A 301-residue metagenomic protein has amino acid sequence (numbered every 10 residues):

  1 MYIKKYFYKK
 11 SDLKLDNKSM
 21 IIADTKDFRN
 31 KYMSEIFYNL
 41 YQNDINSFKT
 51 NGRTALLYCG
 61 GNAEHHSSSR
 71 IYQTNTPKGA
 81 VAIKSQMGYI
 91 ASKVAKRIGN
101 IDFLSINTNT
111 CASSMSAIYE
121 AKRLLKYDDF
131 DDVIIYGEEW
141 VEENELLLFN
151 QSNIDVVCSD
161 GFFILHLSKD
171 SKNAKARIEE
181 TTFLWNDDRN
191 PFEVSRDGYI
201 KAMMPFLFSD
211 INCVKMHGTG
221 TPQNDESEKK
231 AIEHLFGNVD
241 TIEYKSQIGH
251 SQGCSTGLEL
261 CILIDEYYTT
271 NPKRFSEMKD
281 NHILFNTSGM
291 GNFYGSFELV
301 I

Functional and structural regions predicted by a protein language model:
M1-D24, L147-C213, N238-D240, G291 (+1 more regions): Condensing-enzyme catalytic core mediating Claisen C-C bond formation in acyl metabolism
Y2, A55, F130-I135, H282-N286: Short glycine-aspartate micro-motif
S19-N39, G79-K84, L104-S116, S152-F163 (+3 more regions): Active-site pocket-shaping loop/turn-to-helix segments
S19-T108, L207-S227, E233-V239, N281-L284: Conserved beta-ketoacyl condensing-enzyme motif
Q42, M87-G99, F103-Y136, D160-K172 (+1 more regions): Active-site-proximal alpha-helical scaffold in enzymes
E64-S67, S113-S116, V141-E145, D187-D188 (+2 more regions): Short, well-ordered, mixed-charge alpha-helical segments that flank or form enzyme active sites
S69-K78, L124-Y127, L148-D155, K230-G237 (+1 more regions): A glycine- and small-aliphatic-rich helix-loop capping segment at beta-alpha/alpha-beta transitions that lines
D129-N153, T181-V194, M216-E226, T241-F275 (+1 more regions): Acyl-CoA/ACP chain-elongation machinery
